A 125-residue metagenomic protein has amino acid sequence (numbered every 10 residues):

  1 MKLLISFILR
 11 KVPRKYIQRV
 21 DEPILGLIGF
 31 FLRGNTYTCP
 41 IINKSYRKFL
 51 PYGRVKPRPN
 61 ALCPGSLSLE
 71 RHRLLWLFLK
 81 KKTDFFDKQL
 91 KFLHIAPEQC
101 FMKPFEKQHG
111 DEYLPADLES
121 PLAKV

Functional and structural regions predicted by a protein language model:
K2-V125: Conserved N-terminal segment of class I S-adenosyl-L-methionine
